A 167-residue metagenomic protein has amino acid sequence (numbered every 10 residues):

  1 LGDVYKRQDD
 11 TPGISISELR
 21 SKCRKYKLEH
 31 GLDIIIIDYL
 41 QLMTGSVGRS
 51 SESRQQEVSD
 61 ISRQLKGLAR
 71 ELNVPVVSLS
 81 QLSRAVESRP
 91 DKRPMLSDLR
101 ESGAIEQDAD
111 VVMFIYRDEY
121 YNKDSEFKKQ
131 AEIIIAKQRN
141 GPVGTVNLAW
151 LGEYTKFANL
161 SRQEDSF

Functional and structural regions predicted by a protein language model:
L1-Y5: Short, small-residue-biased leader/transition segments that mark boundaries at the very start of proteins
K6-G13: Conserved P-loop NTPase mechanochemical-coupling segment
Q8, D38, V77, D110 (+1 more regions): Residue-level signature of catalytic and energy-coupling elements of molecular machines, predominantly ATP/GTP-dependent
T11, S53-R54, P90-D91: A generic structural signal for short
S15-L32, R49, R63-N73, R84-F167: C-terminal regions of RecA-like/P-loop NTPase motor modules
L32-S78: Helical hairpin unit composed of two closely spaced alpha helices linked by a short loop
